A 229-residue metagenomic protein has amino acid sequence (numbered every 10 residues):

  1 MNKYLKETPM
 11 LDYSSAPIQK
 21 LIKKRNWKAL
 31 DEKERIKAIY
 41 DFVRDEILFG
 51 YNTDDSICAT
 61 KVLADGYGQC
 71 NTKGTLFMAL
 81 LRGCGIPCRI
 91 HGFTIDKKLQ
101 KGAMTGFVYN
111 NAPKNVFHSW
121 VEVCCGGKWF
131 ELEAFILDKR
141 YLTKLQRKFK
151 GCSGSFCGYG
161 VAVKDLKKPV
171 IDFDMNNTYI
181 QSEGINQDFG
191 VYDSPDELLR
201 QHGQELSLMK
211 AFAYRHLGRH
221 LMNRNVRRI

Functional and structural regions predicted by a protein language model:
M1-D65: Secondary-structure boundary elements
K6, M10-Y13, I95-I229: His-Asp-centered catalytic microenvironments across diverse enzyme cores, prominently the transglutaminase-like
I22, L81, C88-I90, L132 (+2 more regions): Generic structural hydrophobic/aromatic packing signal, biased to beta-strands
D41-F42, A79, G83, S119 (+1 more regions): Residue-level signal for well-ordered alpha-helical scaffold segments within enzymatic catalytic domains
G50-V116: Active-site neighborhood of thiol-dependent amide/isopeptide-bond enzymes
